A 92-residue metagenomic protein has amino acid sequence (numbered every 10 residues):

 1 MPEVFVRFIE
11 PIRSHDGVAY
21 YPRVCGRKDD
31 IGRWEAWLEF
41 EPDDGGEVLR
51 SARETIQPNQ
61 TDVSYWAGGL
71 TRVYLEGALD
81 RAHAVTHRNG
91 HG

Functional and structural regions predicted by a protein language model:
M1-A19: Negatively charged, low-complexity tracts enriched in Asp/Glu with abundant Ser/Thr
E3, H15, D29-E35, T61: Alpha-helical structural elements
F5-F8, F40, Y74: Phenylalanine-focused residue identity feature
I9-I12, I31, I56: Weak global preference for isoleucine
Y20-E54: A short, structured beta-strand/loop element
G45-G92: Mixed-charge, Lys/Arg-enriched low-complexity segments
